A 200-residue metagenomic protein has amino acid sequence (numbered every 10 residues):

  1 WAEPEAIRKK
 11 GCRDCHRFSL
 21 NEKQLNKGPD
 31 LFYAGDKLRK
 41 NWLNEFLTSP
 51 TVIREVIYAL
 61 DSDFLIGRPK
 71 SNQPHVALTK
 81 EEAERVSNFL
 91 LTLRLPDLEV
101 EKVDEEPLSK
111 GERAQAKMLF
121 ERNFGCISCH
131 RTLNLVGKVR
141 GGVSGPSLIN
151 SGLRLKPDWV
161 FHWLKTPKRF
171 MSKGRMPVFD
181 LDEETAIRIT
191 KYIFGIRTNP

Functional and structural regions predicted by a protein language model:
W1-E5, R17, N26-D30, L60-A77: Sequence context of c-type cytochrome heme-c attachment sites
W1-S19, P107-N134: Sequence/structural segment immediately N-terminal to covalent heme-attachment motifs in c-type and related
R13, R17-F46, L60-S62, R131-H162: Gly/Gly-Pro-rich "capping" loops immediately C-terminal to redox-active cysteine motifs in periplasmic/lumenal
R17-L20, D36, T48-V52, L91-L95 (+2 more regions): Sec-exported extracytoplasmic/periplasmic mature domains
K37, D97-V100, D104-E106, S147: General marker for long, soluble alpha-helical cores
R68-E101, P177-P200: C-terminal capping alpha-helices of c-type cytochrome domains
N134-L135, R140-P200: Structured core of small recognition/catalytic domains
